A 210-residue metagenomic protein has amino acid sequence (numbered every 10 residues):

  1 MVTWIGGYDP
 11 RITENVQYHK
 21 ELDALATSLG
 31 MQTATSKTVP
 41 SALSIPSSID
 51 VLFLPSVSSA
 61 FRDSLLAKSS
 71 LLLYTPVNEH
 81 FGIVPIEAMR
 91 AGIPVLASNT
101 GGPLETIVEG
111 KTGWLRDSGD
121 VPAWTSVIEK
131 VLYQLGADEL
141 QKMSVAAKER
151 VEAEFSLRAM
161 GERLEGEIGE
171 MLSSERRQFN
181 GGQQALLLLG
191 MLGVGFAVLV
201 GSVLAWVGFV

Functional and structural regions predicted by a protein language model:
M1-G7: Short beta-strand segments
G6, N15-D63: Nucleotide-activated donor-binding/catalytic signature segment of Leloir-type glycosyltransferases, i.e., the conserved
A24, Y133-Q134, A153, L157-F209: C-terminal alpha-helical cap of glycosyltransferases
A67-S69, E87-P94, S98-G101, E109 (+1 more regions): Conserved donor-binding/catalytic loop of nucleotide-activated donor transferases
V77: Aromatic "clamp/platform" in nucleotide-sugar-dependent glycosyltransferases that forms part of the donor/acceptor
G82-P85, P103: Short glycine/serine-rich donor-binding loops of glycosyltransferases
N99, L104-K142: Change "using UDP/GDP/dTDP sugars" to "using nucleotide sugars
E139-E154, G166: A short, well-ordered alpha-helix in the C-terminal region of glycosyltransferases
